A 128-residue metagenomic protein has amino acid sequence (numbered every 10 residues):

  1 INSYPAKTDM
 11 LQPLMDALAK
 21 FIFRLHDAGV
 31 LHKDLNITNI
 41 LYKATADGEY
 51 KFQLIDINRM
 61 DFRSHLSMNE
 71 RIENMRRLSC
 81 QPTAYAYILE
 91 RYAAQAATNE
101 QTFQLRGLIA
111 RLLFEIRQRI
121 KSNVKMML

Functional and structural regions predicted by a protein language model:
I1-K33, T38: Conserved kinase catalytic-core helix
L25-H26, N36, G48-K51, N74: A generic structural signal for well-ordered coil/turn residues at beta-strand boundaries that shape enzyme active-site
D34, A44, D61-R63: Activation segment
N39-I55: Conserved protein kinase catalytic/activation segment
Y50-M126: C-lobe/activation-segment region of protein kinase-like
